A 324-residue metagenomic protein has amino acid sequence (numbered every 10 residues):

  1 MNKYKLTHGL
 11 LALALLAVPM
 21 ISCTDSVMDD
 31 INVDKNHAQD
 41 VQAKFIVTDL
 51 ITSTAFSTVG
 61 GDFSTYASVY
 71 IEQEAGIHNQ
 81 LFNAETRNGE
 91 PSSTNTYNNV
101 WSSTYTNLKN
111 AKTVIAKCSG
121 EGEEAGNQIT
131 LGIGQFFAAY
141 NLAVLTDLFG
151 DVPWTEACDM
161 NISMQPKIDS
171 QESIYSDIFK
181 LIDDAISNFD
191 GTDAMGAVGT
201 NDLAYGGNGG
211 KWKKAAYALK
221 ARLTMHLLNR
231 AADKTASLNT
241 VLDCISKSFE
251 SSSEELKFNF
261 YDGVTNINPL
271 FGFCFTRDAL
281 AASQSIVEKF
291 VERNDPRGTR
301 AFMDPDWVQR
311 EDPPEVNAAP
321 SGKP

Functional and structural regions predicted by a protein language model:
M1-S22: Sec-dependent bacterial lipoprotein signal peptides
C23-D25, F179-T192, G209, K213-F271: Aromatic-residue-lined binding/catalytic grooves and analogous aromatic/hydrophobic interfacial grooves in multimeric
C23-E72, G76, N95, E121 (+5 more regions): Membrane-proximal, proline-rich intrinsically disordered regions
K44, N79-V152, N161-T192: Conserved, well-structured interaction surfaces
G120-Q128, F189-G209, F258: Flexible helix-coil transition and linker loops at the boundaries of alpha-helical arrays
L148-K180, G196-L203, G210, N229-D243: Short coil/linker segments at helix-helix boundaries
T235-P324: Hydrophobic-face positions in mid-chain alpha helices that act as interaction patches
